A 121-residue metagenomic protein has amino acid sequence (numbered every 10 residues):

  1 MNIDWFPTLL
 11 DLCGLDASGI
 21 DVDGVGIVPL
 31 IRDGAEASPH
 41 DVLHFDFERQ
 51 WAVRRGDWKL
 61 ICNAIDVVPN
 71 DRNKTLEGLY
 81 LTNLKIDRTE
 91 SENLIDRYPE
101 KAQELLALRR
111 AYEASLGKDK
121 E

Functional and structural regions predicted by a protein language model:
M1-L84, S115-E121: C-terminal cap/loop subdomain of S1 sulfatases and analogous C-terminal strand-loop tails that border
D4, T8, V22, G26-P29 (+5 more regions): Extracytoplasmic/secreted proteins, especially bacterial periplasmic and envelope-associated proteins
